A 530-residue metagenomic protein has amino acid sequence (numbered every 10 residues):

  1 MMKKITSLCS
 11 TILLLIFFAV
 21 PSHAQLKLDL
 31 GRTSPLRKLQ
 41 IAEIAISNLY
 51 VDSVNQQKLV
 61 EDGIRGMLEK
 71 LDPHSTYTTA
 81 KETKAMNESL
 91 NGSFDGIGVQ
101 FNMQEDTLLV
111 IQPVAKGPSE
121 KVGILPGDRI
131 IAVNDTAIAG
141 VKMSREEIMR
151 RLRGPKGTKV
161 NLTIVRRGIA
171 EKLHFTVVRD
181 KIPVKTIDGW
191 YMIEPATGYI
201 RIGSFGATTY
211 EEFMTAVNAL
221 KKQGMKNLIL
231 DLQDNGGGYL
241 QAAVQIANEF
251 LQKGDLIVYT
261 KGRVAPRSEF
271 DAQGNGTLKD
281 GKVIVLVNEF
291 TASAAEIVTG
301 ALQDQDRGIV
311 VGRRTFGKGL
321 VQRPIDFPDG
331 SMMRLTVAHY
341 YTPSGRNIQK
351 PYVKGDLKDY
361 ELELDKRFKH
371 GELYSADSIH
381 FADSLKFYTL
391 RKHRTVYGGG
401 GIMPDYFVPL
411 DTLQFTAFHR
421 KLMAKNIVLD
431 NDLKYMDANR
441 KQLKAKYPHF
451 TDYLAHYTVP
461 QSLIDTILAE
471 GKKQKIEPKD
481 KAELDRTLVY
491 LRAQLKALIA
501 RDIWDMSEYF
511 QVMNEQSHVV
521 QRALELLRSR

Functional and structural regions predicted by a protein language model:
M1-R32: Bacterial Sec-dependent N-terminal signal peptides
H23-P35, L39-Q56, T79, L109-Q112 (+4 more regions): Cleft-lining beta-strand/loop regions that shape enzyme active-site pockets
V54-L71: An acidic helix/loop motif centered on a single conserved Asp/Glu that marks catalytic or ligand-interacting sites
D62, H74-Q112: PDZ/PDZ-like peptide-tail recognition elements
G127-R129: Structural motif
I131-A132, V258, I309, R334 (+2 more regions): Hydrophobic beta-strand signal
V311-Y341, K354-F368, Y374-F381: Flexible, acidic/glycine-enriched loop-and-adjacent beta/alpha segments that face the extracytoplasmic/periplasmic side
N347-I348, Y352-R530: Conserved functional hotspot residues or short segments at active or partner-binding sites across diverse domains
